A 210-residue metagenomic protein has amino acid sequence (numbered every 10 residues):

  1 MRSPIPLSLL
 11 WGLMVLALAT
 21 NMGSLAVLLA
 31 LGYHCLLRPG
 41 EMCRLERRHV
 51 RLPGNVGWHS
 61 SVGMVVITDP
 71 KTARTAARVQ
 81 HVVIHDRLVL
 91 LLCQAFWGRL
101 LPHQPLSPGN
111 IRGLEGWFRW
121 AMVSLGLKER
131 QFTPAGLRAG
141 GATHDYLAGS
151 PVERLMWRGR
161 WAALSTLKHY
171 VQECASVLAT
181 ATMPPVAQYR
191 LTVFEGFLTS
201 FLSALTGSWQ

Functional and structural regions predicted by a protein language model:
M1-Q210: Extended, non-catalytic subsegments within catalytic or DNA/protein-binding/adaptor domains
